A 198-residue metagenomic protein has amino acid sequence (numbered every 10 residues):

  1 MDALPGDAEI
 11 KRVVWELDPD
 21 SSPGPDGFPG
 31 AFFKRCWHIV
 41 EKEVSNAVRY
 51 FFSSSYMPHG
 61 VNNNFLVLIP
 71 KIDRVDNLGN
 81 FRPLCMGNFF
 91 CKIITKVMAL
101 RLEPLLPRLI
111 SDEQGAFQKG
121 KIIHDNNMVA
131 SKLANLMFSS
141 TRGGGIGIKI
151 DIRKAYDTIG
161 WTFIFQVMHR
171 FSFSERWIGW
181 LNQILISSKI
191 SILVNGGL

Functional and structural regions predicted by a protein language model:
D2-L198: Conserved pre-catalytic core of RNA-dependent polymerases
